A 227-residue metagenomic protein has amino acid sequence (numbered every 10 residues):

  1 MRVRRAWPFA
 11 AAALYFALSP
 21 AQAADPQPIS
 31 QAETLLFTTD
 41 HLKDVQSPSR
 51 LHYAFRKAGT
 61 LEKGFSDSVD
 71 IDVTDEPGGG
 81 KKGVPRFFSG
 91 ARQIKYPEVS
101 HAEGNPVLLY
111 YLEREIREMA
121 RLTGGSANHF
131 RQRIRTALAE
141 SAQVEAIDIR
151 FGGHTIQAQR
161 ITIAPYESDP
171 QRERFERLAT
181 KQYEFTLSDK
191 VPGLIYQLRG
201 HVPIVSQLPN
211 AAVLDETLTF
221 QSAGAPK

Functional and structural regions predicted by a protein language model:
M1-A10: Bacterial N-terminal signal peptides that target proteins for export
A6, Y111-I116, A212, F220: Generic ordered-secondary-structure signal
F9-A17: Bacterial N-terminal signal peptides
S19-A23: Sec/Tat signal peptide C-region and signal peptidase I cleavage site
A24-V99, G124-K227: Acidic, serine/threonine-rich low-complexity disordered tracts
Q93-E118: Surface-exposed, glycine/proline- and aromatic-rich loop segments on solvent-exposed faces across compartments
R117-G125: Extracellular/luminal beta-rich ligand-recognition and adhesion surfaces characterized by aromatic-Gly/Pro-enriched
